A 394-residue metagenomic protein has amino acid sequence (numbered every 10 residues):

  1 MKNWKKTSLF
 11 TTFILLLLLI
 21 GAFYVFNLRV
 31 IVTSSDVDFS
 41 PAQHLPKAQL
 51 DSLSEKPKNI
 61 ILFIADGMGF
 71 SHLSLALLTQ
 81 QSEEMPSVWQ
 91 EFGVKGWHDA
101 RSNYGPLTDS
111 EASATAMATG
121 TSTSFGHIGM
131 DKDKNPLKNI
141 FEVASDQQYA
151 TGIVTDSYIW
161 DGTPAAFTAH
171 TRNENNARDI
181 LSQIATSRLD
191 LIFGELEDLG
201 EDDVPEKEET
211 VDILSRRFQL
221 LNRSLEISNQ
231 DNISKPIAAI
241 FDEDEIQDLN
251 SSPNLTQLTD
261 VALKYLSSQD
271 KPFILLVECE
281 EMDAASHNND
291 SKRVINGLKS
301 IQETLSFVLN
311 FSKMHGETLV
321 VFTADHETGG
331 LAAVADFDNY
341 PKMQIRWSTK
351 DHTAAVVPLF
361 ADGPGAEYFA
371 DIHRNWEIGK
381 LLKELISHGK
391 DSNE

Functional and structural regions predicted by a protein language model:
N3-L196, D203, E209-N229, E327-E394: N-terminal catalytic scaffold of extracellular/periplasmic and nuclease hydrolases that process anionic headgroups
L62, F193, A239-F241, I274-E278 (+1 more regions): Structural motif
M117-S124, P236-D248, D283-N288, F360-P364: Gly-rich Lys/Arg/Thr-decorated short loops/hinges at beta-loop-alpha junctions or inter-strand turns that position
G162-T168, E243-I246, T259-L263, S267-P272 (+1 more regions): Active-site His/acidic residue clusters
N173, S251-T259, G297-I301, I378: Phosphate/oxyanion-binding active-site loops and adjacent basic polyanion-contact surfaces
E195, E201-D260, K264: Glycine-rich ThDP/TPP pyrophosphate-binding loop and its adjacent helix/strand module within ThDP-dependent enzymes
K235, D270-I274, E317, H326 (+2 more regions): Active-site lining segments that contact anionic ligands and/or coordinate catalytic metals
K299-D338: Metal-dependent active-site segment of extracytoplasmic phospho-/sulfohydrolases and closely related
